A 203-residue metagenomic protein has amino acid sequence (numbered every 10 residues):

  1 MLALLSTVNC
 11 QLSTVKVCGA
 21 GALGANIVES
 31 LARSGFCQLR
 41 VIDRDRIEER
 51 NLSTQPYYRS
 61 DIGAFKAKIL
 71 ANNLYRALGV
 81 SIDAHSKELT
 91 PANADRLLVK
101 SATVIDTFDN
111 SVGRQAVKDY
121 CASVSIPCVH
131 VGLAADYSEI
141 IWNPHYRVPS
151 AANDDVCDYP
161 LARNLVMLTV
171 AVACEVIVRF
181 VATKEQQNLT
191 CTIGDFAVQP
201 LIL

Functional and structural regions predicted by a protein language model:
M1-L203: Adenine nucleotide-associated cytosolic modules
